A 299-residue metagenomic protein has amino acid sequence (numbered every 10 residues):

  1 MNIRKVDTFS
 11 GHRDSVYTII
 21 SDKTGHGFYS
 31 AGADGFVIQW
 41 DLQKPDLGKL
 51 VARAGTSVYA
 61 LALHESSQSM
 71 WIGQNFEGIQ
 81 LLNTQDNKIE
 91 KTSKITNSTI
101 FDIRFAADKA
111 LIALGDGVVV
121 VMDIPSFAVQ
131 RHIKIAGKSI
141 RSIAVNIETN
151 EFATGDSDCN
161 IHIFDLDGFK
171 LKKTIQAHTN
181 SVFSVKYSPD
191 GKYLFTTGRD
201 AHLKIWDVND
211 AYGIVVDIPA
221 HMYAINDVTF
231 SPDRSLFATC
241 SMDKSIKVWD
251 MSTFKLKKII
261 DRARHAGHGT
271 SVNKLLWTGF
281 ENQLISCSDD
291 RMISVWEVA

Functional and structural regions predicted by a protein language model:
F9-V16, V51-V58, S93-I100, I133-I140 (+3 more regions): WD40/WD-repeat beta-propeller blade N-cap
K23-T24, E65-S67, F105-A107, I147-E148 (+3 more regions): Residue-level detector of Asp-centered blade-edge/turn motifs that repeat once per structural unit in beta-propeller
A31-D34, G73-F76, A113-D116, G155-D158 (+3 more regions): Conserved strand-to-loop turn within each blade of WD40 beta-propeller repeats
V37-D41, I79-L82, M122, I161-F164 (+3 more regions): WD40-repeat beta-propellers
L42-P45, N83-N87, I124-F127, D165-F169 (+3 more regions): Short loop/turn segments that connect beta-strands within beta-propeller blades
S271-A299: Blade-level signature of beta-propeller repeat domains, shared across WD40, Kelch, NHL, RCC1 and BNR/Asp-box propellers
